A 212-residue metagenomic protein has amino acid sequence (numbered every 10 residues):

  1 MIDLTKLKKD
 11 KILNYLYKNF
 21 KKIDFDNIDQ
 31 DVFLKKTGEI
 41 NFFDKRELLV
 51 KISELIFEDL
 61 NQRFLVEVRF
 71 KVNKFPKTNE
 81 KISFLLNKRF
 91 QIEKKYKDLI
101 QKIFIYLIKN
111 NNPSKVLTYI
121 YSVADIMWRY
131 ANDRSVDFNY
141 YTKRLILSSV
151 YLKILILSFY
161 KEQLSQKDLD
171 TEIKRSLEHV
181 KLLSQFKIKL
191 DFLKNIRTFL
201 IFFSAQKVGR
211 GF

Functional and structural regions predicted by a protein language model:
K6, V66-D98: Hydrophobic alpha-helical connector segments
K9-Y17, N41-V72: An amphipathic alpha-helix adjacent to DNA-recognition modules
K22-I52: Helix-turn-helix
T78-I92, Y119, V123-Y130, S176: C-terminal ligand-sensing/allosteric alpha-helical core of TetR-family HTH transcriptional regulators
R89, Q185-F212: Long, charge-rich low-complexity segments
E93-N111: Amphipathic alpha-helical segments used for helix-helix packing
N112-D133, R144-S148: Amphipathic alpha-helical packing segments from all-alpha helical-bundle domains
D133-L193: Hydrophobic/aromatic-rich alpha-helical bundle segments in the mid-to-C-terminal region
